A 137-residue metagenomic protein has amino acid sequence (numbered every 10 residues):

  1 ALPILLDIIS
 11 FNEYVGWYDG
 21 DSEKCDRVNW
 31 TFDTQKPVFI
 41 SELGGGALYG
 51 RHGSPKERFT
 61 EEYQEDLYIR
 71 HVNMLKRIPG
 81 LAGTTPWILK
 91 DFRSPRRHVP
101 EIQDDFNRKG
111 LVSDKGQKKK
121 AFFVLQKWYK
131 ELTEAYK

Functional and structural regions predicted by a protein language model:
A1-K137: Substrate-binding clefts and catalytic carboxylate motifs of secreted carbohydrate-active enzymes
